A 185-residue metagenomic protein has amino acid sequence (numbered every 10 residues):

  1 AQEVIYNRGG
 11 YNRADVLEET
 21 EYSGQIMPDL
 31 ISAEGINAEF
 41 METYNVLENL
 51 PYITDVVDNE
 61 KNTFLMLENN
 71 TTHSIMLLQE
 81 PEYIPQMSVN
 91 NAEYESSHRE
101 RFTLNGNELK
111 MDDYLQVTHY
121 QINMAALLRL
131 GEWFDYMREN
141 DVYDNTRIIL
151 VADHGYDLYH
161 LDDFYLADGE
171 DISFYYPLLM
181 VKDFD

Functional and structural regions predicted by a protein language model:
A1-T103, Y176: Active-site-proximal alpha/beta segments of enzymes that process anionic O-linked groups
M27, L104-D112, L179-F184: Short amphipathic alpha-helical segments, especially helix-boundary/capping motifs
F40-D58, N90-R147: A long, amphipathic alpha-helix that forms part of the scaffold/cap immediately adjacent to metal-dependent active
F64, D112, M137, D168-E170: Generic structural signal for short, flexible, solvent-exposed coil/loop and linker residues
F64-T71, Y120-N123, R147-A152, V181: Short beta-strand segments
T72, Q79, Y120, Y156 (+1 more regions): Extracellular glycan-modifying ectodomains
S74, D113-A126, G169-Y175, D185: A short beta-strand-to-alpha-helix junction
E139-N145, I149-F184: Histidine-centered active-site microenvironments of extracellular/periplasmic hydrolases and transferases
